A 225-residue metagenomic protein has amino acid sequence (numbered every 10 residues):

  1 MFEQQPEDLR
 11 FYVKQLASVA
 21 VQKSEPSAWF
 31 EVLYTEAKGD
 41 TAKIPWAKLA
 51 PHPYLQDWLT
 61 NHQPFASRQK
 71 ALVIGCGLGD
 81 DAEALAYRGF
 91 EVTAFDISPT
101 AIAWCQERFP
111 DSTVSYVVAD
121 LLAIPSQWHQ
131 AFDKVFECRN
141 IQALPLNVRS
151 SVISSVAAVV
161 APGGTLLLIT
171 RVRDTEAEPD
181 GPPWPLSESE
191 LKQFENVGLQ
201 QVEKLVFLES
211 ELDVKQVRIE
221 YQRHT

Functional and structural regions predicted by a protein language model:
M1-L72, G77-W128, L144-V159, G163-T225: Class I (Rossmann-like) S-adenosyl-L-methionine-dependent methyltransferase catalytic domain, capturing the SAM-binding
D133: Conserved acidic residues
F136: A conserved beta-strand element that flanks and buttresses the S-adenosyl-L-methionine
R139, A143: Short catalytic micro-motifs in class I SAM-dependent methyltransferases
